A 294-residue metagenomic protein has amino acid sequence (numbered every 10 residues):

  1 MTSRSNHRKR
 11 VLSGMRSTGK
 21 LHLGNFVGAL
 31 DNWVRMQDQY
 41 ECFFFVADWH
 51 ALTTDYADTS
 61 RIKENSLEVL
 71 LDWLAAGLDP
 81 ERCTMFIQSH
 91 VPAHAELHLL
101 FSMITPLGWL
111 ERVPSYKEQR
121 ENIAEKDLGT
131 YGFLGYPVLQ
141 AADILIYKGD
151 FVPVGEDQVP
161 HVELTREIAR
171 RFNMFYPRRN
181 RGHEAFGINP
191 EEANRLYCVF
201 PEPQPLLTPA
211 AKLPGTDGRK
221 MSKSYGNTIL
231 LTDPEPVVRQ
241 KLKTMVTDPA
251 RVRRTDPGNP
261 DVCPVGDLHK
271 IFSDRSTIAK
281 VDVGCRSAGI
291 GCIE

Functional and structural regions predicted by a protein language model:
T2-A142: N-terminal Rossmann-like or analogous alpha/beta NTP/dinucleotide-binding catalytic cores that position adenine
L23-N25, R166-E294: Conserved nucleotide- and phosphate/pyrophosphate-binding catalytic cores in adenylate/nucleotidyl-handling enzymes
A29, L97, L134, H161 (+2 more regions): Catalytic-loop motifs flanking and including active-site residues across diverse enzymes
I62, H161, E294: Hydrophobic (often cysteine-bearing) scaffold residues that line and stabilize catalytic clefts of nucleotide/cofactor
L70, G77, T105-W109, G149 (+2 more regions): A generic secondary-structure signal for well-formed alpha-helical elements
W73, F101, D157, G218 (+1 more regions): Divalent metal-coordination and catalytic microenvironments
S115-Y116, I123-E184, I188-E192: Internal, conserved structured core segments that host functional sites
